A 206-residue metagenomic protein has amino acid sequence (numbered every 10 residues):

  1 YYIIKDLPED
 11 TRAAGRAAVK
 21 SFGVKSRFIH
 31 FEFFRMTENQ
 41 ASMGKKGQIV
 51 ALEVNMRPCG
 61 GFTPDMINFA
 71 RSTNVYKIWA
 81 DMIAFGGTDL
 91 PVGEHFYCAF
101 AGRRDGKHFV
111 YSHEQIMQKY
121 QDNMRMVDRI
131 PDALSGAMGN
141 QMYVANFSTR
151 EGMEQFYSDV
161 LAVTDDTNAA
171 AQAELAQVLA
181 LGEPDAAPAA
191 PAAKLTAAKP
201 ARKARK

Functional and structural regions predicted by a protein language model:
Y1-K45: Internal nucleotide-binding/catalytic subdomain
R12-F31, N55-G106: Active-site "cap" helix and flanking loop/linker of ATP-utilizing ligase/carboxylase catalytic domains
Q40-S42, G61-T63, V110, G152-E154: Intrinsically disordered, low-complexity acidic/polar segments
A41-P58: A short beta-strand motif that forms the metal-chelation/ATP-contact edge of phosphoryl-transfer active sites
A80-K206: Peripheral (often C-terminal) accessory segments that flank ATP-dependent C-N-forming ligase machineries
